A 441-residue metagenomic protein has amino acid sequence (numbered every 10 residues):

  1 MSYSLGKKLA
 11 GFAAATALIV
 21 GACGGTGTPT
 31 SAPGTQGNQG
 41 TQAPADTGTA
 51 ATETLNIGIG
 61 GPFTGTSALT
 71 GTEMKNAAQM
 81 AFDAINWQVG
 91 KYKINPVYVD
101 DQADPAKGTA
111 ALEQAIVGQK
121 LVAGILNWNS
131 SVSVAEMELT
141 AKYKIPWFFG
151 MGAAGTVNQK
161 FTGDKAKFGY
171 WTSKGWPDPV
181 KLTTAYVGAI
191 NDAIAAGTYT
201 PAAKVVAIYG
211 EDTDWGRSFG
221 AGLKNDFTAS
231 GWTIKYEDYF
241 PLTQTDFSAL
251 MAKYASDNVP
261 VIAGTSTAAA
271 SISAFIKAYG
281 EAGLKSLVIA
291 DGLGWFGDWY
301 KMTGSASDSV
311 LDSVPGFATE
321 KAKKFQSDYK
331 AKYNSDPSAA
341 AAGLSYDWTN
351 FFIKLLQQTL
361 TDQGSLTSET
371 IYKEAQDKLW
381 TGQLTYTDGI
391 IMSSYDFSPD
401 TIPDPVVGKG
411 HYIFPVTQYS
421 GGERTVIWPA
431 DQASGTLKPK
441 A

Functional and structural regions predicted by a protein language model:
C23-T35: Bacterial lipoprotein signal-peptidase II cleavage site
P29, P44, L69-M74, W87-T162 (+3 more regions): Beta-alpha junction/loop-to-helix N-cap segments that form part of ligand/metal-binding clefts
P44-A77, V99-A106, W128-S130, Y209-S218 (+1 more regions): Extracytoplasmic "Venus flytrap"
N76-P96, A196-T198, S230-W232: Signal peptide-proximal N-terminal region of secreted/periplasmic/extracellular or secretory-lumen proteins
L121-K235, L287-S305, L311-D312: Extracytoplasmic ligand/sensor domains, especially the bilobed periplasmic-binding protein
A154, W176, A278-W348, L356-L360 (+1 more regions): Extracellular/periplasmic periplasmic-binding protein-like sensory domains
F219-F317: Extracellular/periplasmic bilobed ligand-binding domains
K332, D336-A339, I353-V426: Segments of small-molecule ligand-sensing domains
